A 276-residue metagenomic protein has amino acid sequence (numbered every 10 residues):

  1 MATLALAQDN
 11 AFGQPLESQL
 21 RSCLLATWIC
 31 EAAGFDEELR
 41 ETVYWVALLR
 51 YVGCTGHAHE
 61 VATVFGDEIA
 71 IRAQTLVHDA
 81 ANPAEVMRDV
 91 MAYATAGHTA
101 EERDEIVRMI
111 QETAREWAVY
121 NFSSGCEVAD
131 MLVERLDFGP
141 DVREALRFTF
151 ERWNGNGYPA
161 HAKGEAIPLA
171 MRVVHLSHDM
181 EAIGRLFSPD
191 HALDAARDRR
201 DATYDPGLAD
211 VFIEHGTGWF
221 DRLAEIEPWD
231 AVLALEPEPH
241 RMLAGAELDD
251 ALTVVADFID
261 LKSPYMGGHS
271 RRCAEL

Functional and structural regions predicted by a protein language model:
M1-L276: Histidine- and acidic-residue-rich, metal-dependent catalytic cores
